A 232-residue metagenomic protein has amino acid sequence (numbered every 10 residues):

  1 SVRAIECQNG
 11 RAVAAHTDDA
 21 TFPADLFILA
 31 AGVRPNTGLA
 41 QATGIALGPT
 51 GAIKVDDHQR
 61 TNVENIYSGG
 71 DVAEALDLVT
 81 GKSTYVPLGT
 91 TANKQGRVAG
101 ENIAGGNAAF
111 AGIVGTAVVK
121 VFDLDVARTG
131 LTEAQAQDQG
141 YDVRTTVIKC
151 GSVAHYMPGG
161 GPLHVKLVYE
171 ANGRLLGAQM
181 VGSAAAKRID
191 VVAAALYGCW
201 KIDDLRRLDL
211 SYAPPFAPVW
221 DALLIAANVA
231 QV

Functional and structural regions predicted by a protein language model:
S1-R3: Conserved SAM/SAH-binding loop
C7-R11, T21-N102, V191-A195: FAD-site-proximal beta/loop scaffold in flavoenzymes
R11, D18-A20, N172-R174: Short acidic/polar mixed-charge low-complexity motifs
V13, E64, L163-V165: Change "...and in nucleic-acid phosphodiester-cleaving endonucleases..." to "...and in nucleic-acid processing enzymes
H16-D18, N62, F122: Short strand-coil-strand connectors
A31, D123-V232: Flexible, glycine-rich terminal cap/loop adjacent to redox cofactors in electron-transfer oxidoreductases
A46-T50, G106-A117, Y141-T146: A short alpha-helix-loop-beta-strand transition element characteristic of N-terminal alpha/beta dinucleotide-binding
V55, G69-E133, F216-V232: A conserved FAD-binding loop/helix module that cradles the flavin
